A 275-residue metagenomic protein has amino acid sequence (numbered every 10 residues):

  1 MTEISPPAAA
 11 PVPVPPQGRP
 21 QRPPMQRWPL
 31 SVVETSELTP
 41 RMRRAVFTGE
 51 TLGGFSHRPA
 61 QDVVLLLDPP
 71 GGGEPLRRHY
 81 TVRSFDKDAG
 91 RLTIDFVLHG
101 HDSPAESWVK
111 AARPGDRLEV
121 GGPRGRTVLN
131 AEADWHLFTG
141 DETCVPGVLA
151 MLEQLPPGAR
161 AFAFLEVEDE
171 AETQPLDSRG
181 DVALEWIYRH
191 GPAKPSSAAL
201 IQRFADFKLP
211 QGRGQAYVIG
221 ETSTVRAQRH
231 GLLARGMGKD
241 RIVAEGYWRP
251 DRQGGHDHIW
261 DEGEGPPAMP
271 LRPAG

Functional and structural regions predicted by a protein language model:
T2-G275: Extended, composition-driven regions rather than compact fold-specific motifs
